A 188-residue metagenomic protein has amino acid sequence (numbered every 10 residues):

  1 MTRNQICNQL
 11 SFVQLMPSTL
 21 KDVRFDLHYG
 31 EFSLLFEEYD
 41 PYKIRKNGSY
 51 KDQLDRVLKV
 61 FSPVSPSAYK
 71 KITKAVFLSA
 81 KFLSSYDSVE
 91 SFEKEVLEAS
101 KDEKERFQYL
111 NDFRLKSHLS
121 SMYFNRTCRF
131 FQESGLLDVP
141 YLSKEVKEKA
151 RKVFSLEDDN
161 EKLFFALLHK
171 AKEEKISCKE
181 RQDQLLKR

Functional and structural regions predicted by a protein language model:
M1-N4, N8, Y69-F77, V89-R188: C-terminal accessory module of base-excision DNA glycosylases/AP lyases that mediates lesion recognition and DNA
M1-T73, F82, S177-R188: N-terminal polyanion-binding entry modules of DNA glycosylases/AP lyases and select other DNA-binding proteins
P41-Y50, S88-E98: A Lys/Arg-rich helix-loop hairpin that forms a DNA/phosphate-binding surface
L78-S85: Hydrophobic transmembrane alpha-helices
